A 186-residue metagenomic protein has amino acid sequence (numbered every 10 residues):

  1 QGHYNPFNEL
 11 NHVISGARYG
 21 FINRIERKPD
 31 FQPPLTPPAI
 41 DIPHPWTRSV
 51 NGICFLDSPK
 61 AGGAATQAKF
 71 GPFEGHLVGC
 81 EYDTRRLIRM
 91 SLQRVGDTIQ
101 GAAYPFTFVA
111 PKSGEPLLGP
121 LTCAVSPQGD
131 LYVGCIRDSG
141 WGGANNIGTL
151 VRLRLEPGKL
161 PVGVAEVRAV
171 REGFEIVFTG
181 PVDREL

Functional and structural regions predicted by a protein language model:
Q1-V162, E166-E175, R184: Beta-propeller domains with acidic blade repeats across secreted/periplasmic ectodomains and cytosolic WD/CNH propellers
